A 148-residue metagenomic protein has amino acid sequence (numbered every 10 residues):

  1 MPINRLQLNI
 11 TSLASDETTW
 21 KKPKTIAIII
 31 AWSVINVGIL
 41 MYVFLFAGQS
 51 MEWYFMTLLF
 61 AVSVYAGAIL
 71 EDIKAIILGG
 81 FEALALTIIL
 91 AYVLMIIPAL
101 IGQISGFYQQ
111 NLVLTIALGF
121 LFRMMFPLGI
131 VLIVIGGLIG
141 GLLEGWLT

Functional and structural regions predicted by a protein language model:
M1-N9, G141-T148: Short, charged juxtamembrane terminal tails flanking transmembrane helices
P2-F55: N-terminal signal-anchor transmembrane alpha-helix
W32-L40, L86-A91, L132, G136 (+1 more regions): Alpha-helical transmembrane segments of multipass membrane proteins
V43, A47-G48, K74, L94 (+2 more regions): Membrane-interfacial segments
M56-G80: Canonical alpha-helical transmembrane segments
K74-I97: Hydrophobic alpha-helical membrane-insertion segments
A75, I116-I139: Hydrophobic alpha-helical transmembrane segments
I101-F120: Membrane-interfacial helical/loop segments at transmembrane boundaries in membrane proteins
